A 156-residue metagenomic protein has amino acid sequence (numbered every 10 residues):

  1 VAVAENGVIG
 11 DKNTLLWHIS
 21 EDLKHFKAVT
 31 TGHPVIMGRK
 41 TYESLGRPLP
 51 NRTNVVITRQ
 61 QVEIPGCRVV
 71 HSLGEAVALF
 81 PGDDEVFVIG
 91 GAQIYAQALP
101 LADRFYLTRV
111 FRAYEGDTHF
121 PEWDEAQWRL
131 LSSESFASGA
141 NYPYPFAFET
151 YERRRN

Functional and structural regions predicted by a protein language model:
A2-R155: Flexible, gly/pro- and Lys/Arg-enriched active-site loops
